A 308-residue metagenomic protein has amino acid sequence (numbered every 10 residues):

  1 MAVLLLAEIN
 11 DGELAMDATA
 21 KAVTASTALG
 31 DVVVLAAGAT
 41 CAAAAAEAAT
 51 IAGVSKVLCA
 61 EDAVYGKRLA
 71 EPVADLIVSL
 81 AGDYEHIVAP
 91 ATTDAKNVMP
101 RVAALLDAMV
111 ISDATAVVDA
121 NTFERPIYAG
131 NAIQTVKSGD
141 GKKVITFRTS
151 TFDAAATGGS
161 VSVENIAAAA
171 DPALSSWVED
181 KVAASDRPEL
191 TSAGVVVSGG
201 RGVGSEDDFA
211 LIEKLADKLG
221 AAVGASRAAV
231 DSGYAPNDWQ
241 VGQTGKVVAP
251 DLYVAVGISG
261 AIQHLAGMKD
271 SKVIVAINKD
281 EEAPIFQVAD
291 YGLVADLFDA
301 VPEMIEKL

Functional and structural regions predicted by a protein language model:
M1-L308: N-terminal glycine-rich FAD/FM-binding segment characteristic of electron-transfer flavoproteins
